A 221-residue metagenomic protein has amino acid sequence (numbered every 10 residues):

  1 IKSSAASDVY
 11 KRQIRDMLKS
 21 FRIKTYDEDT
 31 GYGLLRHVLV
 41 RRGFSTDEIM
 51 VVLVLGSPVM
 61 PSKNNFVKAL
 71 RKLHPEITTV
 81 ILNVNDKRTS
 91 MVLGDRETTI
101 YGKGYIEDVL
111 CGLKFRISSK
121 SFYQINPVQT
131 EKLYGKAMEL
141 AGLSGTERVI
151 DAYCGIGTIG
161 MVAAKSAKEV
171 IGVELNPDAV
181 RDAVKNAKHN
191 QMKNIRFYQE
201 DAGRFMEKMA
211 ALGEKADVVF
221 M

Functional and structural regions predicted by a protein language model:
I1-A6, Y10: Single conserved hydrophobic/aromatic residue that forms the stacking wall/gate of nucleotide- or nucleobase-binding
K11-Y26: N-proximal, solvent-exposed amphipathic alpha-helical segments enriched in charged/polar residues
T25-Y32, V149: Short helix/loop segment immediately N-terminal to the Walker
G31-S45: Short edge beta-strands and adjacent turn/loop segments
V40, D47-G56, K114-S118: Short, aliphatic-rich beta-strand segments
S62-N64, K68-M221: Rossmann-like S-adenosyl-L-methionine
